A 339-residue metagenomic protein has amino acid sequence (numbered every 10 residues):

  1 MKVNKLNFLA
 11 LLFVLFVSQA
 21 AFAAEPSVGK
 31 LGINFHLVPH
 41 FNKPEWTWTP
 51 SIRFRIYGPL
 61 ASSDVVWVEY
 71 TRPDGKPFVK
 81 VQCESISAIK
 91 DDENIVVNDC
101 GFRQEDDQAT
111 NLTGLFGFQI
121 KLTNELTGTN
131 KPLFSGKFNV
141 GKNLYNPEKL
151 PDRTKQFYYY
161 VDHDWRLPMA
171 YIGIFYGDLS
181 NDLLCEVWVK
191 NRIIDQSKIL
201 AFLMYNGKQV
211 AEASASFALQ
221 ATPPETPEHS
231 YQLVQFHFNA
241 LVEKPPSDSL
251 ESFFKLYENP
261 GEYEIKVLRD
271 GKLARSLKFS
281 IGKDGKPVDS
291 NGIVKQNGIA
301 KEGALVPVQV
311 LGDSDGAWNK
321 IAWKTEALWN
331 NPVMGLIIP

Functional and structural regions predicted by a protein language model:
M1-L9: Bacterial N-terminal signal peptides that target proteins for export
A10-S18: Bacterial N-terminal signal peptides
Q19-A23: Sec/Tat signal peptide C-region and signal peptidase I cleavage site
V28-V65, Q156-M204, K301-P339: Contiguous beta-strand segments within globular domains
W48, I89-E105, E225-E251: Aromatic sugar-binding surface patches on proteins that engage polysaccharides or sugar-phosphate polymers
K76-I95, V210-Y231: Solvent-exposed serine/threonine-rich low-complexity stretches and specific carbohydrate-binding patches
L112-F118, Y257-G271: A glycine-anchored, Pro-Gly-centered beta-turn/N-cap motif
T127-Y158, K272-Q309, K320, T325-E326 (+1 more regions): Short beta-strand elements
